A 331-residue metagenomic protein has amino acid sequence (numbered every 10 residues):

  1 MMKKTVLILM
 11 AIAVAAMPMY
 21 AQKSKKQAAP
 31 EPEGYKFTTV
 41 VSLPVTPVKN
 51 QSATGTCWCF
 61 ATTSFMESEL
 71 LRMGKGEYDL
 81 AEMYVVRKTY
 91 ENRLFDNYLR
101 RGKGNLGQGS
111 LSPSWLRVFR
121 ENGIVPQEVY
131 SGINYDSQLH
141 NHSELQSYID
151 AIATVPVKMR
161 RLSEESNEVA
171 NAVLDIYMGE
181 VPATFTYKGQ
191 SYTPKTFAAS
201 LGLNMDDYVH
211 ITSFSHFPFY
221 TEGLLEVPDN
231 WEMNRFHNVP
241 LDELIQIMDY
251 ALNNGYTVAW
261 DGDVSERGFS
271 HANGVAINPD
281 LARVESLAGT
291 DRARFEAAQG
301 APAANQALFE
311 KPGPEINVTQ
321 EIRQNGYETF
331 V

Functional and structural regions predicted by a protein language model:
M1-S24: Bacterial Sec-dependent N-terminal signal peptides
K26-V331: Catalytic-core signature of thiol
